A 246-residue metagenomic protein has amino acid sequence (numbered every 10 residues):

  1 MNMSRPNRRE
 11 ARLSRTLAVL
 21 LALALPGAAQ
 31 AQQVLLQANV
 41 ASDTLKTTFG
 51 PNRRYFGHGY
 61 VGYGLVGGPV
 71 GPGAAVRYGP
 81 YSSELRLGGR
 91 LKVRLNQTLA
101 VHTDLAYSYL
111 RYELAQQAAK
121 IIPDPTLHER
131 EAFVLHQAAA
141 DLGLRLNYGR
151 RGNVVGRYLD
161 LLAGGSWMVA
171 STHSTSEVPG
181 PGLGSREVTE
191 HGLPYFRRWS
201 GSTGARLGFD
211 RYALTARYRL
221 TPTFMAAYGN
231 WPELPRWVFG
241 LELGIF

Functional and structural regions predicted by a protein language model:
M1-T48: Cleavable N-terminal export/targeting peptides
T47, L87-V93, Y107, A140-Y148 (+4 more regions): Residues on the lipid-exposed face of transmembrane beta-strands in outer-membrane beta-barrel proteins
T47-G57, K92-V101, G149-R157: Short loop/turn motifs that connect adjacent beta-strands in outer-membrane beta-barrel proteins
R53-G57, G79-L85, V134-A140, R197-T203 (+2 more regions): Residues that define the transmembrane beta-barrel architecture of outer-membrane proteins
L65-G88, F224-A226: Surface-exposed strand-loop-strand hairpins of Gram-negative outer-membrane beta-barrel proteins
V66-G68, S108-L114, S166-A170, R219-T223 (+1 more regions): Structural signature of outer-membrane beta-barrel domains
P69-P80, Y112-Q137, M168-G180, S185-S202: Extracellular/periplasm-exposed beta-strand and loop segments of Gram-negative cell-envelope proteins, dominated by
H191-F246: Predominantly the C-terminal beta-signal and adjacent terminal strand-loop region of outer-membrane beta-barrel
